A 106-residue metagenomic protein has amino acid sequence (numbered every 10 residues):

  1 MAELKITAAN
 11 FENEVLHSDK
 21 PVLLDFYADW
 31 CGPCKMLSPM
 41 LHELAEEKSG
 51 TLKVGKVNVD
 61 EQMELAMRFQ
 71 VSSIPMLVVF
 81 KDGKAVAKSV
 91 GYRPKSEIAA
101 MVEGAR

Functional and structural regions predicted by a protein language model:
A2, T7, Y27, K53-G55: Conserved Rossmann-like nucleotide-binding pocket used by diverse enzymes that bind dinucleotide cofactors
E3-V22: A short beta-strand-turn-helix
F11, L24, L41, N58 (+1 more regions): Residue-level signature of catalytic and energy-coupling elements of molecular machines, predominantly ATP/GTP-dependent
D19, Y27-W30, S73: Short pre-active-site segment immediately N-terminal to redox-active cysteine/selenocysteine motifs in thiol-based
D19-P21, S38-V57, E61: Conserved helix-turn-beta segment immediately C-terminal to the redox Cys motif in thioredoxin-like folds
F26-M40: Conserved redox-active cysteine motifs that mediate thiol-disulfide chemistry, especially di-cysteine Cys-X(1-2)-Cys
S73-R106: Non-catalytic, surface beta->alpha helical segment in thiol-disulfide oxidoreductase systems
